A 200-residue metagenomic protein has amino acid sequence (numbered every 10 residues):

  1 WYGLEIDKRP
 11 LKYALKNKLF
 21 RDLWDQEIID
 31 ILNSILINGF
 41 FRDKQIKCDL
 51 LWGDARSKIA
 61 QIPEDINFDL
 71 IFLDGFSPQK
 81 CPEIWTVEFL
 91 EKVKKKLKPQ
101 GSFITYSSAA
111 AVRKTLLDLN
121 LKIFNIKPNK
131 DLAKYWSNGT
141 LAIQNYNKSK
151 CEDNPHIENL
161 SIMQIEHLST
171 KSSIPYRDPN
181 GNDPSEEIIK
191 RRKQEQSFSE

Functional and structural regions predicted by a protein language model:
W1-E5: Conserved SAM-binding motif I beta-strand of class I
D7, A109: Conserved SAM/SAH-binding beta-strand->alpha-helix loop
Y13-I62: S-adenosyl-L-methionine
R42-D43, N138-E200: SAM/dcSAM-binding transferase cores
A60-L70: A short acidic, Gly/Pro-enriched loop at the edge of an enzyme's catalytic core that lines a small-molecule cofactor
L70-F72, P99-S107: Conserved beta-strand signature within the Rossmann-like core of class I S-adenosyl-L-methionine
E83-P99: A short glycine-rich, Lys/Arg-flanked "PGG" loop and its adjoining helix->strand segment in the class I
R113-N138: Conserved Class I S-adenosyl-L-methionine
